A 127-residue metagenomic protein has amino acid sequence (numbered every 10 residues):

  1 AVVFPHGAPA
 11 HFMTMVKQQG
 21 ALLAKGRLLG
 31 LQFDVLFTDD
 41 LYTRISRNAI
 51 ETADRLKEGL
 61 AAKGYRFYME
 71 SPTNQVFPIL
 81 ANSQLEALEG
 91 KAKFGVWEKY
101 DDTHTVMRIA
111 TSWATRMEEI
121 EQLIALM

Functional and structural regions predicted by a protein language model:
A1-K63, Y68-Q75: Active-site C-terminal subdomain of aminotransferase-like
D54-M127: Conserved C-terminal alpha-helix-loop-beta "cap" of PLP-dependent enzymes that closes/shapes the active-site mouth
